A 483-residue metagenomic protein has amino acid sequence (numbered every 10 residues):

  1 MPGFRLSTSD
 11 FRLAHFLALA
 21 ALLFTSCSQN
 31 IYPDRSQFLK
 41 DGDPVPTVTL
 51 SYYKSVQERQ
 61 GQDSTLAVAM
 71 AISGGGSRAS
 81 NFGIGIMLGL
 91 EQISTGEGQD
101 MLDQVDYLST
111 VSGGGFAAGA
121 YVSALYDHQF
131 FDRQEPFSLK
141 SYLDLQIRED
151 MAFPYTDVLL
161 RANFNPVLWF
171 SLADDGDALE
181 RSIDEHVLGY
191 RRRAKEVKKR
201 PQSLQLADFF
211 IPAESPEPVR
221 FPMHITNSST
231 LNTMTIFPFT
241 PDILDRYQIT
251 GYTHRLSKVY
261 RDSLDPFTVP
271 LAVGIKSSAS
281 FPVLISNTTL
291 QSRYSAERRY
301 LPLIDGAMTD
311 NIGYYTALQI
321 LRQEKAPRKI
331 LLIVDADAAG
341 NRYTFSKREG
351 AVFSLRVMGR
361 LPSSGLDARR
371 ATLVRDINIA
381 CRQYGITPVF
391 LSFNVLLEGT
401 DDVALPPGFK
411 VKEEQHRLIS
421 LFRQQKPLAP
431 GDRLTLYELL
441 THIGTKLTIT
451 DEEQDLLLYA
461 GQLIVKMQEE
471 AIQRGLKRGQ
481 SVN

Functional and structural regions predicted by a protein language model:
M1-Q29: Sec-dependent bacterial lipoprotein signal peptides
C27-N483: Catalytic domains of lipid- and phosphate-ester/thioester hydrolases
